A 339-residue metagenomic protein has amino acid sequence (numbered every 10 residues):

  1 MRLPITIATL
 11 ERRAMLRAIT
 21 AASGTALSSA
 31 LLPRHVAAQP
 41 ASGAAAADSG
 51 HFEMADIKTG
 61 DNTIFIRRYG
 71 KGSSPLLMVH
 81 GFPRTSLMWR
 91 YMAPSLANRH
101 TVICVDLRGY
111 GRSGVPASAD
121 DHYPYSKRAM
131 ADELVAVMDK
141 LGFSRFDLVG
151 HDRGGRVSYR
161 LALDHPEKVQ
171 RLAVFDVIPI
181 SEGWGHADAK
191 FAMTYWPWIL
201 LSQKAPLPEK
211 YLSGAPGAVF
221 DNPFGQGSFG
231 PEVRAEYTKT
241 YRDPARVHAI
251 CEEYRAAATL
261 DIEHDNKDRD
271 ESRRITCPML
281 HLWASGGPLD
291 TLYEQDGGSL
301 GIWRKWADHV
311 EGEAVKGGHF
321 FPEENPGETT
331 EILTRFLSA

Functional and structural regions predicted by a protein language model:
M1-L10: N-terminal secretory signal peptides
T9-R17, T25-G43: N-terminal twin-arginine translocation
A44, G50-F52, N62-I64, P75 (+6 more regions): Flexible "cap/lid" subdomain of the alpha/beta-hydrolase fold that forms the substrate-access gate
Y69-V115: Conserved HGGG/HGGXW glycine-rich cap/lid loop of the alpha/beta-hydrolase fold
G318-P326: Catalytic histidine-centered segment of alpha/beta-hydrolase-like enzymes
